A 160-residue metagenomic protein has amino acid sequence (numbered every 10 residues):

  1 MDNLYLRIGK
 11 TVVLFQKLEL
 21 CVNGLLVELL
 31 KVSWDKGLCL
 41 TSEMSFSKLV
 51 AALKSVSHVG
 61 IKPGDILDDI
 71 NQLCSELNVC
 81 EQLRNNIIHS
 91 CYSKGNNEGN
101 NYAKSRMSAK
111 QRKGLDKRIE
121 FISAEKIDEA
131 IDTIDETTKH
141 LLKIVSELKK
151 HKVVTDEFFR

Functional and structural regions predicted by a protein language model:
M1-V13, L20-R160: Acidic, Ser/Thr/Gly/Pro-rich intrinsically disordered interaction regions
